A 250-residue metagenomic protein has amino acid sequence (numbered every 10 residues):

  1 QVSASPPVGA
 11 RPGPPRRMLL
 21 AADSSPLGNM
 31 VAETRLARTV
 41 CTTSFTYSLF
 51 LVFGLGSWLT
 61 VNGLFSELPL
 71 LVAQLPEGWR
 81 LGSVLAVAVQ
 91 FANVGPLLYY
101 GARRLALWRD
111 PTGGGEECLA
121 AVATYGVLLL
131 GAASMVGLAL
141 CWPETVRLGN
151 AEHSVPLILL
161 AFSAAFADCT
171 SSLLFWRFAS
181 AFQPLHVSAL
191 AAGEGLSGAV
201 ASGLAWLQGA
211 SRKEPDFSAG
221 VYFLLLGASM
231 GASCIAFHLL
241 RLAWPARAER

Functional and structural regions predicted by a protein language model:
T43-E67: Pair of pore-lining "gating" transmembrane helices in MFS-fold secondary transporters
A86-R104: Central cavity-lining transmembrane alpha-helices of secondary-active solute carriers, predominantly the Major
L98, A199-A210: A gly/Pro-rich, aromatic-decorated transmembrane alpha-helix motif that marks the paired, flexible gating helices
A123, H186, V221-L225: Alpha-helical transmembrane segments of multi-pass secondary-active solute transporters
L130-R147: C-terminal ends and interior cores of transmembrane alpha-helices in multi-pass membrane transporters/permeases
G149-T170: Hydrophobic core of transmembrane alpha-helices in multi-pass small-molecule transporters, especially MFS/SLC-type
D168-F182: Intracellular juxtamembrane helix-capping segments at the cytosolic ends of symmetry-related transmembrane helices
Y222-H238: Symmetry-related core transmembrane helices of the 12-TM Major Facilitator Superfamily/SLC fold
